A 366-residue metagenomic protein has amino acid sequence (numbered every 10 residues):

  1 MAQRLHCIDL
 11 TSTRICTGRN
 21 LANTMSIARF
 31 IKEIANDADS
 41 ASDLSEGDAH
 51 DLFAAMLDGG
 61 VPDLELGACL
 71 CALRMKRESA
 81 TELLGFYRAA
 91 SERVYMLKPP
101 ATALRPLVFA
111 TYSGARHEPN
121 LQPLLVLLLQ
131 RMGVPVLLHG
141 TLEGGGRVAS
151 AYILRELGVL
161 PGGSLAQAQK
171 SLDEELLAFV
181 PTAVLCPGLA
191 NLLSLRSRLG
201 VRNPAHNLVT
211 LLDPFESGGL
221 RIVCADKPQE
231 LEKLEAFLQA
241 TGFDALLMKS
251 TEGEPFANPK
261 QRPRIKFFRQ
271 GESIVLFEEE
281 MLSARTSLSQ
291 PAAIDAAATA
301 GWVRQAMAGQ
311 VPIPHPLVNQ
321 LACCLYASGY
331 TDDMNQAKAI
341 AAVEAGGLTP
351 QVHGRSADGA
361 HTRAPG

Functional and structural regions predicted by a protein language model:
Q3-H6, H361: Low-complexity, intrinsically disordered or signal/transmembrane-proximal segments
G18-E118, Q130-V136, R285-Q290, A300-G309 (+1 more regions): Acidic, glycine/proline-rich low-complexity segments that act as flexible tails and inter-domain linkers
C69, L154, V209, L321: Residue-level signal for inorganic ion chemistry
Y87-S113, L165-L192, M281-L282: Self-splicing inteins and homing endonuclease
L104-S171: A generic, well-ordered mixed alpha/beta core segment in the N-terminal half of proteins
L165-A225: Phosphate/diphosphate-binding glycine-rich loops and adjacent basic-rich segments that engage nucleotide
L199-Q305, P314: A structural signal for small-residue-enriched, beta-sheet-centric alpha/beta enzyme cores and oligomeric scaffold folds
